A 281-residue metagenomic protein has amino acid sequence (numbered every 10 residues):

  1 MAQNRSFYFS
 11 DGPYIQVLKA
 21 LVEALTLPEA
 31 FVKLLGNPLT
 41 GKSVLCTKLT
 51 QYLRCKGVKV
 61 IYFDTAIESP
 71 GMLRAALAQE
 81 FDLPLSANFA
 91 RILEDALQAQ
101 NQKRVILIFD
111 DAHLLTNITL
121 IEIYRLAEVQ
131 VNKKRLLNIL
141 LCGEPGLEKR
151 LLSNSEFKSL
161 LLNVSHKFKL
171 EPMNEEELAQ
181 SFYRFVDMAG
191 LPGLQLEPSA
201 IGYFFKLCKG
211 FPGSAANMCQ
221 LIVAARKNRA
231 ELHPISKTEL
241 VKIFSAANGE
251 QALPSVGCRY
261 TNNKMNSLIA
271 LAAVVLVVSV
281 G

Functional and structural regions predicted by a protein language model:
M1-E29: A short, basic N-terminal segment
L27-K48: Walker A/P-loop nucleotide-binding motif
V32, Y52-A66: Conserved catalytic segments around the Walker B and adjacent sensor/switch elements of P-loop NTPase domains
L35-G36, D64, F109: Residues at the beta-strand->loop junction immediately N-terminal to the Walker
N37-P38, D111, L141-L147: A short beta-strand-to-loop transition that corresponds to the Sensor-1 phosphate-sensing loop of AAA+ P-loop ATPases
L45, L191-G281: C-terminal alpha-helical "lid" subdomain
C46, S69-E122, V131-N138, N174-L178 (+3 more regions): Mid-core helix/loop region of P-loop NTP-binding domains shared across ATPases and GTPases
E80, A99, V131-N132, L140 (+3 more regions): Helix-loop-helix "sensor" segment of P-loop NTPases
